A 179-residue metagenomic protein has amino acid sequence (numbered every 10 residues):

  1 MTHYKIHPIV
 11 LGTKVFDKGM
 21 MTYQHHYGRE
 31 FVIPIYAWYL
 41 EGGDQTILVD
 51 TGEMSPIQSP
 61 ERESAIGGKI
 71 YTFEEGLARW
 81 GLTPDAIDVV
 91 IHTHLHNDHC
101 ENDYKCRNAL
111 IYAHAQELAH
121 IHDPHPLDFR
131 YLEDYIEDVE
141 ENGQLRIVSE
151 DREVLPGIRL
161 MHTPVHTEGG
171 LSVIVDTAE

Functional and structural regions predicted by a protein language model:
M1-H3: Basic/polar N-terminal segments that are highly enriched at the extreme N-terminus, encompassing both cleavable
K5, L11-E75, S172-E179: Conserved beta-strand hairpin/beta-sheet module of binuclear metal-dependent hydrolase folds, prominently
V15, S55-P56, L95-E101, T167-G170: Active-site environment of divalent metal-dependent phosphoester hydrolases
L48-T51, D88-H94, A113-H114, H162-V165: Active-site neighborhood of phospho(di)ester-bond hydrolases with catalytic His/Asp-centered motifs
S59, N102, H122-H125, L171-V175: A short secondary-structure junction signal
I66-A113: Active-site metal-binding motif and surrounding structural segment of the metallo-beta-lactamase
Y71, G76-L82, A86, A115-H162 (+1 more regions): Metallo-beta-lactamase
K105, R152, P164-V165, D176-A178: Short polar/acidic secondary-structure junctions
